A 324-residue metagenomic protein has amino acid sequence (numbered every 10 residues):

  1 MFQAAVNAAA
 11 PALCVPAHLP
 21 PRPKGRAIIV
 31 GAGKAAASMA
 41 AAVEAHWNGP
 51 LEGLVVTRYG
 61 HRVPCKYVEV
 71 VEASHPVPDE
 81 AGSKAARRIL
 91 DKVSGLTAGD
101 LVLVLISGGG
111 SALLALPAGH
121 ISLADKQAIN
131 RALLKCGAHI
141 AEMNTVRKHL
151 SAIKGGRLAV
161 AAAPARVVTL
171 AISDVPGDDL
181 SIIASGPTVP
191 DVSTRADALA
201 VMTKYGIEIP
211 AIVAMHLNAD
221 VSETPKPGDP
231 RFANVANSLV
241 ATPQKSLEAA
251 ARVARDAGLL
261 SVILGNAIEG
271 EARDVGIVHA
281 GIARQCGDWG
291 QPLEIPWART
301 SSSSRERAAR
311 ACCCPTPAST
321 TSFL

Functional and structural regions predicted by a protein language model:
M1-V30, S38-M39: An N-terminal, well-structured beta->alpha segment
P20-K24, H46-N48, R62-P64, S94-G99 (+9 more regions): Solvent-exposed alpha-helices and their adjacent loops that cap or buttress functional pockets in soluble metabolic
V30-G31, L54-T57, L103-G108, L134 (+3 more regions): Short beta-strand segments
A42-E52, E69, S94, P117-A128 (+4 more regions): A glycine- and small-aliphatic-rich helix-loop capping segment at beta-alpha/alpha-beta transitions that lines
V56-G99, A141-E142, V146-R147: Glycine-rich oxoanion-binding loops at beta->alpha junctions
G119-L123, Q127-A211: Internal gly/pro-rich beta-alpha loop/helix module that stabilizes soluble enzyme cofactors or their anionic handles
V168, P190-V278: Accessory alpha-helical/coil subdomains and C-terminal extensions that flank or cap enzyme catalytic cores
I282-L324: C-terminal non-catalytic interaction/assembly regions of soluble proteins
